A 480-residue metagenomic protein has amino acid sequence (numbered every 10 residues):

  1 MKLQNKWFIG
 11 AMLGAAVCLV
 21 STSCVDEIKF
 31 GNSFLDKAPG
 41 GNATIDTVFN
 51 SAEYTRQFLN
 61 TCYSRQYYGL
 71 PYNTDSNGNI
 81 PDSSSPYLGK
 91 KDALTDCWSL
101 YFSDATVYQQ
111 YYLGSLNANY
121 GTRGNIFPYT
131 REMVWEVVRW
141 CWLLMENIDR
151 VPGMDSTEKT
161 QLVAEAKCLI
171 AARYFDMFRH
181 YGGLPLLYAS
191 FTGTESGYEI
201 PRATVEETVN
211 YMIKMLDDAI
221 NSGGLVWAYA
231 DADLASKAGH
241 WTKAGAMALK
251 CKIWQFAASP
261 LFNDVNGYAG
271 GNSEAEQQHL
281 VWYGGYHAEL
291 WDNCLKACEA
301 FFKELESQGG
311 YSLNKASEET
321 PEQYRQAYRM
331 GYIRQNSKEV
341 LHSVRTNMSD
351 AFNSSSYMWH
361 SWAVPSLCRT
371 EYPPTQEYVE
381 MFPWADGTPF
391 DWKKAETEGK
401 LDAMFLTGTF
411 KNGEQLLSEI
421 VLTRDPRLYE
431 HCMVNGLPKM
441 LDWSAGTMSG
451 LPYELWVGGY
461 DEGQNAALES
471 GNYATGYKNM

Functional and structural regions predicted by a protein language model:
K2-A11: Bacterial N-terminal signal peptides that target proteins for export
K6, K159, K243, K250 (+1 more regions): A general lysine-centric signal
V20-S23: C-terminal motif of bacterial Sec signal peptides marking the signal peptidase cleavage site
V25-T106, L184, K243-M247, K252-A466: An aromatic- and glycine-enriched ligand-binding surface/loop that stacks and positions planar moieties
N42-N60, S64-D75, S99-Y181, S196-A238 (+4 more regions): Conserved, well-structured interaction surfaces
S190-T194: Short edge-strand/loop segments of extracellular domains
E195-E207, Y286-A297: Structural transition elements
